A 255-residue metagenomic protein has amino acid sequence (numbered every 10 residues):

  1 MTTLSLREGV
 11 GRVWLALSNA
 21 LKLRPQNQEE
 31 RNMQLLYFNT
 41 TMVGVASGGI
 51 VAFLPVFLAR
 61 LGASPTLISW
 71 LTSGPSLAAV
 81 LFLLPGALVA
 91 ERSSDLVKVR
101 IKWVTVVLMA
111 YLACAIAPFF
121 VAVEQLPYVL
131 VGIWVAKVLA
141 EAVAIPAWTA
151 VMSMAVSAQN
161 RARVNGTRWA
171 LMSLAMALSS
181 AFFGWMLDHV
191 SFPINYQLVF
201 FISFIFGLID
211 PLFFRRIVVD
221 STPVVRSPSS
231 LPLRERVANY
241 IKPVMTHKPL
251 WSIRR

Functional and structural regions predicted by a protein language model:
L6-F82, G86, A90, V97 (+3 more regions): Helix-loop boundary and gating motifs at the non-cytosolic
T41, A110, A117, E124-A144: Hydrophobic core of transmembrane alpha-helices in multi-pass small-molecule transporters, especially MFS/SLC-type
F53, P85, V143-V151, F182: Transmembrane alpha-helix boundary/hinge residues in polytopic small-molecule transporters
A78-F82, A110, N165-G184: Glycine-rich segments within core transmembrane alpha-helices of 12-TM secondary carriers
L96-K98, W185-I205: A membrane-interface helix-boundary motif in multi-pass transporters
T105-E124, W185-H189: C-terminal ends and interior cores of transmembrane alpha-helices in multi-pass membrane transporters/permeases
L139-A170: Cytoplasmic helix-loop-helix junction between adjacent transmembrane helices in 12-TM secondary transporters
Y196, F206-S229: Helix-loop junctions on the cytosolic side of multi-pass membrane transporters, especially the intracellular loop
